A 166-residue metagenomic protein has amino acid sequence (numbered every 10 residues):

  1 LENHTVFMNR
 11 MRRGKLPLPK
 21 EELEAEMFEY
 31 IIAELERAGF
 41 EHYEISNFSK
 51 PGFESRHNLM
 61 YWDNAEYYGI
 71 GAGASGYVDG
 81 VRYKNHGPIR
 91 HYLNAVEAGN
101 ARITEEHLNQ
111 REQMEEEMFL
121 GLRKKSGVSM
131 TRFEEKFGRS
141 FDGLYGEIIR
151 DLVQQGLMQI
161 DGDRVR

Functional and structural regions predicted by a protein language model:
L1-R139: C-terminal scaffold of the Radical SAM
F48, G146, V165: Residue-level "edge-of-site" marker
M130-T131, G143-L144, I160: Extended hydrophobic-aromatic, low-complexity segments
R132, V165-R166: Glycine-rich loop motifs involved in handling phospho/adenylate chemistry
G138-Q154: Short amphipathic alpha-helical interaction segments
V153-R164: A short, conserved structural fragment
